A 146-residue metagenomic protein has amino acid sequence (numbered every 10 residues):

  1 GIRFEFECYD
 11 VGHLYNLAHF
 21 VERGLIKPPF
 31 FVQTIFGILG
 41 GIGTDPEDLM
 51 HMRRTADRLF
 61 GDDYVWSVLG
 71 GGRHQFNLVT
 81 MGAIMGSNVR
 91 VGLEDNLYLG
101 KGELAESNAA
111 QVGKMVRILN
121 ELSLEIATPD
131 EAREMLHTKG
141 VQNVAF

Functional and structural regions predicted by a protein language model:
G1-E94: Catalytic alpha/beta core domains of metabolic enzymes, predominantly
Y15-N16, M50, R54-R58, N77-F146: Structured C-terminal cap/extension of enzyme domains
